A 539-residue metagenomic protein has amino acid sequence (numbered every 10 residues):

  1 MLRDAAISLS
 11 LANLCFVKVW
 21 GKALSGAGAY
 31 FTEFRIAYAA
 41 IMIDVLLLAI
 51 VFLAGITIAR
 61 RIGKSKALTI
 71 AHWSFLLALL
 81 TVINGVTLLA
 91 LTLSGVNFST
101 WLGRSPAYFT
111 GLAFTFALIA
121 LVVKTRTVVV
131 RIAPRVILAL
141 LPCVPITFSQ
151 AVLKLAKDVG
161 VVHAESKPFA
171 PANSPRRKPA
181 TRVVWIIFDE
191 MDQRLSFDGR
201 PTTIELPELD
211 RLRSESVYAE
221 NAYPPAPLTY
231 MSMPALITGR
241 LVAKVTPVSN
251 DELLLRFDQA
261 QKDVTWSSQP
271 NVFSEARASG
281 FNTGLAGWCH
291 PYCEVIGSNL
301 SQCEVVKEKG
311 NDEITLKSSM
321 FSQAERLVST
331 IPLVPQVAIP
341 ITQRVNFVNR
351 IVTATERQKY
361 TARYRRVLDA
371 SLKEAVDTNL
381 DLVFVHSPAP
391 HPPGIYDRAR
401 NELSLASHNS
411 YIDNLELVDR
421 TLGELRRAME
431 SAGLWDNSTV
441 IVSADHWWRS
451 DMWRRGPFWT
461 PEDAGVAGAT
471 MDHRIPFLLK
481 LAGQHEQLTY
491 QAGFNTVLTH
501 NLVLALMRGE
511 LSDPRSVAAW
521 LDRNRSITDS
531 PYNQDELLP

Functional and structural regions predicted by a protein language model:
L2-P539: Catalytic domains that recognize anionic headgroups
